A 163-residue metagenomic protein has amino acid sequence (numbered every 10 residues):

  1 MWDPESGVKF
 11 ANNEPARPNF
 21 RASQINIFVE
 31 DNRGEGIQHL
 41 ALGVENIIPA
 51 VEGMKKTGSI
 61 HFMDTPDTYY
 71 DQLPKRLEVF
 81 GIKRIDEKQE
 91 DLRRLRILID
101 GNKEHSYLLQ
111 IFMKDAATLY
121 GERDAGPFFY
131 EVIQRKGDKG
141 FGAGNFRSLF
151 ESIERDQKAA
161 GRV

Functional and structural regions predicted by a protein language model:
W2-V163: Glyoxalase I/VOC metalloenzyme domain signal
